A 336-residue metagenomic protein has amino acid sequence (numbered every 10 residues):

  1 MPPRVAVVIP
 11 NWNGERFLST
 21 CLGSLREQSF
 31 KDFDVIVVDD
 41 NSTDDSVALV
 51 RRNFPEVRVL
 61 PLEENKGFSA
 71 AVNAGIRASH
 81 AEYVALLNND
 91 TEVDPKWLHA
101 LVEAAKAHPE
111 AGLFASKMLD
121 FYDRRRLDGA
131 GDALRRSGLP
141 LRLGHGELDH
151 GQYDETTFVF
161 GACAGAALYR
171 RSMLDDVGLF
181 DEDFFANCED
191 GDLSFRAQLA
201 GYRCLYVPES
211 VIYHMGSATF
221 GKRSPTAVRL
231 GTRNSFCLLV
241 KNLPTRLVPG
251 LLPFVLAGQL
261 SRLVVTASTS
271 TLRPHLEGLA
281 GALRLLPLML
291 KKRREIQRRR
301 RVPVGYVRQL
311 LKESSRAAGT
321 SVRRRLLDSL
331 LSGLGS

Functional and structural regions predicted by a protein language model:
N13, L25, D40-D45, K66: Conserved short acidic donor-positioning loop in nucleotide-sugar-dependent glycosyltransferases
G23-D32: Short, acidic, metal-binding catalytic loop of nucleotide-sugar glycosyltransferases
P61-S79, N89, A100: Glycine-rich, basic loop-to-helix element that forms the pyrophosphate-binding segment of sugar-nucleotide handling
V84: Short aromatic/hydrophobic "clamp" motif used to bind/position activated sugar donors
T91-D128, D132-R135, L139: Conserved donor NDP-sugar-binding/catalytic core segment of glycosyltransferases
L127-D128, R136-L141, E147-S172, G191-L193 (+2 more regions): A recurrent flexible, glycine/aromatic-enriched loop bordering the glycosyltransferase active site that acts as
F160-V211: A short, conserved alpha-helix in the catalytic core of glycosyltransferases
C204-R308, E313: Active-site-adjacent helix/loop segment of glycosyltransferases that harbors family-specific signature motifs
